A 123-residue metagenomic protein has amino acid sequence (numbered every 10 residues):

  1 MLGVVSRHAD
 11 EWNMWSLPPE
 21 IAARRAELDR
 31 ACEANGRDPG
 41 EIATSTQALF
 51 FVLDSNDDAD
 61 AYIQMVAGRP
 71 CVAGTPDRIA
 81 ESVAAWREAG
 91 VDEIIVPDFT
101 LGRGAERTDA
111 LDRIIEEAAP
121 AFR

Functional and structural regions predicted by a protein language model:
M1-R123: Active-site-adjacent structural elements that line small-molecule/cofactor binding pockets in enzymes
